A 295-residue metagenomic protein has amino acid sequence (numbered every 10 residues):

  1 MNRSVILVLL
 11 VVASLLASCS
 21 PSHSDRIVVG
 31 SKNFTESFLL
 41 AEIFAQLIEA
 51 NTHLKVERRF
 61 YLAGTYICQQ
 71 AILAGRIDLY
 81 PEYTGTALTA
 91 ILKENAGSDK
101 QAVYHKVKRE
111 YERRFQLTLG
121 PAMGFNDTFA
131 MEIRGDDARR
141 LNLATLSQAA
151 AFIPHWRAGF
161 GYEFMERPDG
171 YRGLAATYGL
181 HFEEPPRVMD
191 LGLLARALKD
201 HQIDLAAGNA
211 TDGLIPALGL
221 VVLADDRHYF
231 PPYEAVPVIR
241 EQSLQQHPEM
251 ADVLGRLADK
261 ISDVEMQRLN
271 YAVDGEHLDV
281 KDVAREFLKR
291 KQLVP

Functional and structural regions predicted by a protein language model:
L15-S18: C-terminal motif of bacterial Sec signal peptides marking the signal peptidase cleavage site
S24-E36, L54-F60, P154-G159: Short, well-ordered beta-strand elements
F44-T52, L146-E184, E286-L293: Ligand-binding cleft/hinge of the Venus flytrap
K55-Q70, E184-R196: Short helix-initiation/N-cap motifs at beta->coil->alpha
L73-E82, I153-W156, G173, L198-G208: Alpha-to-beta junction loops
I91-G120, D200-Q202, L214-H228: Ligand-binding "clamshell"
K100-R157, E241, D259-D263: A conserved helix-loop-strand patch within extracytoplasmic ligand-binding domains of the periplasmic binding
M165, D169-G170, A175-T177, E249-P295: An extracytoplasmic/periplasmic, membrane-proximal ligand-sensing/linker region
